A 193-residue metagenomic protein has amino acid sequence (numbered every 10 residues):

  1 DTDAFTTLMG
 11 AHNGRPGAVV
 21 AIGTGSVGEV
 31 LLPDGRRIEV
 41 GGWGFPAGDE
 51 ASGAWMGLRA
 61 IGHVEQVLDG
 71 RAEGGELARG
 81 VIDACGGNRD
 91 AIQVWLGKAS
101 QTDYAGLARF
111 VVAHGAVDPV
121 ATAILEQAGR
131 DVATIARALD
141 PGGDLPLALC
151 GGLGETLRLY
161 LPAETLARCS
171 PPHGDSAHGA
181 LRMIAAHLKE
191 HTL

Functional and structural regions predicted by a protein language model:
D1-G74: Phosphate-binding/catalytic loop of phosphoryl-transfer enzymes
G10-A18, I61-L193: ATP-binding/phosphotransfer module of carbohydrate and carboxylate kinases, centering on a glycine-rich
